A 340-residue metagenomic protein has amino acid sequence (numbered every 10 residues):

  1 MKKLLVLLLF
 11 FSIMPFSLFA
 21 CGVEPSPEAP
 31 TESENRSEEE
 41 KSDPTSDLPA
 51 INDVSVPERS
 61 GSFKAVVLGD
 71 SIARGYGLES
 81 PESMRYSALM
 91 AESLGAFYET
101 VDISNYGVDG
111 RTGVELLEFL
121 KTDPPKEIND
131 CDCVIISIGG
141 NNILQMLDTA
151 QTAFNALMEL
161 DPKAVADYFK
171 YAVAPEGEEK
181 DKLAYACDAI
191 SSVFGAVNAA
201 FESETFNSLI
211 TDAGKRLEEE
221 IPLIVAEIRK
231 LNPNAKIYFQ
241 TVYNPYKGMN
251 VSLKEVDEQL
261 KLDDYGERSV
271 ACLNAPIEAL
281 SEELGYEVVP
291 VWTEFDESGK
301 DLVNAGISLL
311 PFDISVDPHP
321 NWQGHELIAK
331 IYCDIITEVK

Functional and structural regions predicted by a protein language model:
M1-L4: Positively charged n-region of N-terminal signal peptides that target proteins for export
L8-S17: Bacterial N-terminal signal peptides
L18-A29: Bacterial lipoprotein signal-peptidase II cleavage site
E39-D109, P124-I128: Serine-esterase "nucleophile elbow" of acetyl-processing enzymes
K64-G69, A73, D102-G107, D132-S137 (+3 more regions): Structural recognition of the beta-strand scaffold that forms the well-ordered cores of secreted hydrolase catalytic
E115-D212, N244-P245: Oxyanion-hole/transition-state-stabilizing segment in secreted/luminal serine hydrolases and related acyltransferases
D188-S208, P222-E267: Active-site segments of SGNH/GDSL-like serine hydrolases that catalyze O-acetyl group transfer/hydrolysis on lipids
V242-K340: Catalytic His-Asp segment of secreted/periplasmic serine-dependent ester chemistry enzymes
